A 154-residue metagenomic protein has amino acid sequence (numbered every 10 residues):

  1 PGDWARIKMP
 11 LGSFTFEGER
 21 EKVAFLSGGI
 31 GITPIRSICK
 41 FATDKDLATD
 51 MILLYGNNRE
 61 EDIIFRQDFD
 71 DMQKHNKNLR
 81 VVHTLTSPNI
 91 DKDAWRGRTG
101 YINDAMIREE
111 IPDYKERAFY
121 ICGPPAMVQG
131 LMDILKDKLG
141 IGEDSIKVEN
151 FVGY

Functional and structural regions predicted by a protein language model:
P1-F25, I38-F41, R59, L85-T86 (+1 more regions): FAD-binding FR-type
P10, P34, P124-P125: Proline-centered helix-kink/hinge sites
E17, T43-K45, D71-H75: Short, conserved, surface-exposed binding loops centered on an aromatic residue
R20, D44-M51: Conserved S-adenosyl-L-methionine
K22-A24, I52, A118: Structural motif
I32-D44: Histidine-anchored nucleotide/phosphate-binding helix
L54-Y154: Reductase modules of NAD(P)H-dependent flavoproteins
